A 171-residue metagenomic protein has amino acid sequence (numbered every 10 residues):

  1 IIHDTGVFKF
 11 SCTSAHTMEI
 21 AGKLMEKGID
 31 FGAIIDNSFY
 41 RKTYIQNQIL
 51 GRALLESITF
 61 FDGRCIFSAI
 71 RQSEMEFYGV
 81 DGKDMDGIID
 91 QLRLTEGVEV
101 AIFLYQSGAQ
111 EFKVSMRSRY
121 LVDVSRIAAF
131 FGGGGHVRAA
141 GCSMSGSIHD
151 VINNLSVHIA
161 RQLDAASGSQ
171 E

Functional and structural regions predicted by a protein language model:
I2-E171: Hydrophobic helix-and-loop "lid/oligomerization" segment in the mid-to-C-terminal part of catalytic domains
